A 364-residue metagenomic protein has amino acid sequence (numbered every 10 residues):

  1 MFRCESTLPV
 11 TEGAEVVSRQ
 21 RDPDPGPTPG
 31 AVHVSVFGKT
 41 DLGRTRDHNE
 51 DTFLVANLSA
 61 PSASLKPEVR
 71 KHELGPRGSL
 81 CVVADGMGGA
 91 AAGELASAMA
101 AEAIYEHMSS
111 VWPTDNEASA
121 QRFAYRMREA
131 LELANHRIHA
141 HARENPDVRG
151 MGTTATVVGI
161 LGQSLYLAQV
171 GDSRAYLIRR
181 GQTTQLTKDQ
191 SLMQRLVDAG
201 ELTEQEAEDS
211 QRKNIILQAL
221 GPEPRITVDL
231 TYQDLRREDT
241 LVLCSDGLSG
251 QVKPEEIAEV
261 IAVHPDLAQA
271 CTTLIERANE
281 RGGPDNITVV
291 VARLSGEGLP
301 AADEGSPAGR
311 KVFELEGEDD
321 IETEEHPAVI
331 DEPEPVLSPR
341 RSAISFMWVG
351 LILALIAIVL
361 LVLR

Functional and structural regions predicted by a protein language model:
M1-R364: PP2C/PPM-type serine/threonine phosphatase catalytic domain
